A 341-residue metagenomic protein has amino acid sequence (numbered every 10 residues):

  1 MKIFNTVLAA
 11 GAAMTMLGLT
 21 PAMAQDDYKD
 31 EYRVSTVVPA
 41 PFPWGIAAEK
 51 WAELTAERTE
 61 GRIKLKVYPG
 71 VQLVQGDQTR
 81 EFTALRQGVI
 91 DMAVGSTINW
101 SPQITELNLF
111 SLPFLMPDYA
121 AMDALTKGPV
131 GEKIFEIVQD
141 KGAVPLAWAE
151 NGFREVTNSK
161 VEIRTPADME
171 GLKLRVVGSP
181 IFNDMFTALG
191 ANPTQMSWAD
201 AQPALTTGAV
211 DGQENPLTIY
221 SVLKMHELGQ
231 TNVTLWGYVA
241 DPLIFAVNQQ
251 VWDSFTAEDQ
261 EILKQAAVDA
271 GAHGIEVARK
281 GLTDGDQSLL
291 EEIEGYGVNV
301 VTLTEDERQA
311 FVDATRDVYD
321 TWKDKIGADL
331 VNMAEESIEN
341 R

Functional and structural regions predicted by a protein language model:
M1-A9: Bacterial N-terminal signal peptides that target proteins for export
A9-G18: Bacterial N-terminal signal peptides
L19-A24: Sec/Tat signal peptide C-region and signal peptidase I cleavage site
Q25-A121, V130, E136-R341: N-terminal secretory/targeting leader peptides
